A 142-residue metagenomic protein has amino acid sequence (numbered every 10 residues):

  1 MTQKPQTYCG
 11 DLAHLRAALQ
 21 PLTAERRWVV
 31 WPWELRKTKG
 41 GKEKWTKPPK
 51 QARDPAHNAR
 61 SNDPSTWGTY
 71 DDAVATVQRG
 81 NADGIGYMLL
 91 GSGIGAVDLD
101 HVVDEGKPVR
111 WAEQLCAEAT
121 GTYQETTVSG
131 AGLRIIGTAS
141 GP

Functional and structural regions predicted by a protein language model:
M1-P142: Conserved phosphate/metal-binding and DNA-contacting active-site motifs used in DNA phosphodiester-bond processing
